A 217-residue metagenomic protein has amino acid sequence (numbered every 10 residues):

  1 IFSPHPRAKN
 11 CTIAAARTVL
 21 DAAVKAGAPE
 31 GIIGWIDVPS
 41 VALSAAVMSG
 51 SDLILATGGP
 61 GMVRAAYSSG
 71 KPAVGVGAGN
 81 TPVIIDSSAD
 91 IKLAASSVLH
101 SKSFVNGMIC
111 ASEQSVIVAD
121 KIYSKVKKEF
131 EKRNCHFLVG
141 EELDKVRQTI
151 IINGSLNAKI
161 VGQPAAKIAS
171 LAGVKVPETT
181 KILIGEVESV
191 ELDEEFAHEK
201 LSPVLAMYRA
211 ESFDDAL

Functional and structural regions predicted by a protein language model:
I1-L93: Rossmann-like NAD(P) dinucleotide-binding subdomain of oxidoreductase/dehydrogenase enzymes
R7, P39, V118-K121, E211: Structured loop/turn residues at secondary-structure junctions
I33, I54, A119, I168 (+1 more regions): Residue-level signal for inorganic ion chemistry
L55, I84, I117, L205-M207: Structural motif
V63-E191: ALDH superfamily catalytic-core signature
V174-K175, T179-L217: Conserved C-terminal structural/oligomerization subdomain of aldehyde/semialdehyde dehydrogenase
